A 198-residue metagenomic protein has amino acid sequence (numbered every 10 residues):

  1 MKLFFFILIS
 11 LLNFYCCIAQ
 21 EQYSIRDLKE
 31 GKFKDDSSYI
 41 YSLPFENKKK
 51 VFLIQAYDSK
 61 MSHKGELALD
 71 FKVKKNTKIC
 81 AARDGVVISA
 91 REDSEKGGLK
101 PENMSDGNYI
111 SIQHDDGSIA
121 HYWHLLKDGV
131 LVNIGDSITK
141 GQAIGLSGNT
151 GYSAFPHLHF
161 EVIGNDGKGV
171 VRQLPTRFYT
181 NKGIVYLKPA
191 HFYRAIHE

Functional and structural regions predicted by a protein language model:
M1-S24: Bacterial Sec-dependent N-terminal signal peptides
C17-G107, P189-E198: Surface-exposed, glycine-biased beta-strand/turn segments
Y23-G31, Y39-Y41, F45, L131 (+2 more regions): Acidic, glycine-rich catalytic/binding loops that coordinate metals and/or anionic ligands
Q55, S89, H124-K127, L146-N149 (+1 more regions): A residue-level detector for short acidic-glycine micro-motifs
I79, G85-V87, G135-S147: A structural signal for short beta-strand/turn segments enriched in small hydrophobics and glycine
A90-E102, Q142-L158: Flexible, gly/ser-rich surface segments that form the specificity/activation loops bordering the active-site cleft
M104-S118: OB-fold (S1/OB) nucleic-acid-binding surfaces
S118-G141: Short histidine-centered loop motifs in beta-beta connectors
